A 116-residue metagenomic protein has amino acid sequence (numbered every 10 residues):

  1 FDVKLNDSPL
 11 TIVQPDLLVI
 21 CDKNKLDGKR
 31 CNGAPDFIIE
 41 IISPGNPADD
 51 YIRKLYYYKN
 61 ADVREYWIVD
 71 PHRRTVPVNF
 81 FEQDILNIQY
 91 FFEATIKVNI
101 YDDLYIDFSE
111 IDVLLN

Functional and structural regions predicted by a protein language model:
F1-A61, I68-N116: C-terminal interaction segment
